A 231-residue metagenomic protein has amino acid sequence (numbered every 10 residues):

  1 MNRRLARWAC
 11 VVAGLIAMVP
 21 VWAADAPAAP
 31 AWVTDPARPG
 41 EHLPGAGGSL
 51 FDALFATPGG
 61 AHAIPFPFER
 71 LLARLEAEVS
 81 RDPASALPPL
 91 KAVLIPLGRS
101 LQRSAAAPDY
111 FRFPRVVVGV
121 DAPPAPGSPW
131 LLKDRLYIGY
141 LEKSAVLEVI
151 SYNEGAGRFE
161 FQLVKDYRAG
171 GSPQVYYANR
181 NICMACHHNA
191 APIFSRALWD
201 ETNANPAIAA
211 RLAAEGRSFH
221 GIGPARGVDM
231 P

Functional and structural regions predicted by a protein language model:
M1-C10: Bacterial N-terminal signal peptides that target proteins for export
R4, G14-I16, W32: A detector of low-complexity, intrinsically disordered, Ser/Thr/Gly/Pro/Ala-rich segments
A9-P20: Bacterial N-terminal signal peptides
A26-S151, F219-P231: Conserved small-residue
S128, L132-P231: Sequence context surrounding c-type heme c attachment/ligation sites in exported
